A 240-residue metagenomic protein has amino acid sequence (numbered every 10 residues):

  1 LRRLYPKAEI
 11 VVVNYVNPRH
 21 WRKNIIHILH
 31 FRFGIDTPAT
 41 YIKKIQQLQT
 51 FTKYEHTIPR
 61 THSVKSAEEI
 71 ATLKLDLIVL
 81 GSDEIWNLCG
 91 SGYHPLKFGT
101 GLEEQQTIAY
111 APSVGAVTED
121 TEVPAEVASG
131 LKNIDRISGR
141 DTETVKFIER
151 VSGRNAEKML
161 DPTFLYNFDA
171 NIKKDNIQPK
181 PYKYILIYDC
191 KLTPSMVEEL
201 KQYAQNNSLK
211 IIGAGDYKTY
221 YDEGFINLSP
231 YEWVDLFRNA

Functional and structural regions predicted by a protein language model:
R2-S129, E198: Aromatic- and Gly/Pro-rich donor/ligand-binding loops that form nucleotide- or phosphate-bearing donor binding pockets
N14-V16, E143, Y217: Residues in the short beta-alpha loop(s) of Rossmann-like NAD(P)-binding domains
K74-L77, D135, K183, R238-A240: Conserved acidic residues
D76-E126, G130, S152, E157-F225: Active-site donor-nucleotide binding/catalytic segment of nucleotide-sugar enzymes
I85, E143-T144: Alpha-helix capping/helix-boundary segments
I134-D141: A short beta-strand/loop micro-motif in the catalytic core of glycosyltransferases that engages the nucleotide-sugar
Y231-N239: Short acidic alpha-helix that forms the nucleotide-activated donor recognition element in Leloir-type transferases
